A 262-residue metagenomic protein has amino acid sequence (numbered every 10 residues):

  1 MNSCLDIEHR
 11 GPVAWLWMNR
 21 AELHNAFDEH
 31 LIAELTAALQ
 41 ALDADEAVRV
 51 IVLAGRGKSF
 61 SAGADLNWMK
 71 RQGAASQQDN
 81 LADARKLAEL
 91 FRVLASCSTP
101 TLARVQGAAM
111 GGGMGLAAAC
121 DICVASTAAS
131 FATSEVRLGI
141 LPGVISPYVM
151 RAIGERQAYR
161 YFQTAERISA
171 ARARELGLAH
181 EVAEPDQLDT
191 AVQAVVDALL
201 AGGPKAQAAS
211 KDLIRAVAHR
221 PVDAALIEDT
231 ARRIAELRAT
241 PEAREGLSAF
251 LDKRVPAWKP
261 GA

Functional and structural regions predicted by a protein language model:
M1-A14, E46, A165-A171, D186 (+2 more regions): C-terminal alpha-helix plus adjacent terminal tail
M1-R56, E89-R92, D189: Conserved CoA-thioester-binding segment of acyl-CoA-metabolizing enzymes
L16, R20, L35, L53 (+6 more regions): Terminal peptide-recognition signature
N19, N25, G57, G63-D65 (+3 more regions): Conserved phosphate-binding and hydrolysis motifs of nucleotide-dependent enzymes
L31-E34, D83-K86, T230: Hydrophobic alpha-helical membrane-association signature
G55-V93, A109, P221: Glycine- (often His-adjacent) and acidic-residue-rich active-site loop that binds/positions the CoA thioester
R92-Q207, T240, E245, R254: Crotonase-fold acyl-CoA enzyme core
